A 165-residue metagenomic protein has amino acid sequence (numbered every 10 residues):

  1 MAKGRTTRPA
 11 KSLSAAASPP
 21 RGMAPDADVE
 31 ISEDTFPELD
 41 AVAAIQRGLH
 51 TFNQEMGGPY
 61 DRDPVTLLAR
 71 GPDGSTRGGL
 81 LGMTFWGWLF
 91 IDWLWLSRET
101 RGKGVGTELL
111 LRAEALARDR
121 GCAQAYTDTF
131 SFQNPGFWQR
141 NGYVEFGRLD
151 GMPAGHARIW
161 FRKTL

Functional and structural regions predicted by a protein language model:
A2-P37: Conserved N-terminal entry element of GNAT/NAT acetyltransferase domains
E30, F36, Q46-G58: Helix-loop element at the rim of GNAT/NAT acetyltransferase active sites that forms part of the acceptor-substrate
I45, W138, Y143: Conserved active-site tyrosine of GNAT-family acetyltransferases
Y60, G71, L80-L89, L94: A conserved beta-strand-loop-helix scaffold within acyl/acetyltransferase catalytic domains
M83-D92, R101, P153-R158: A conserved beta-turn-beta hairpin within the catalytic core of GNAT-like acetyltransferases that forms part
G102-A115, R140: Conserved acetyl-CoA-binding loop-helix of GNAT-fold acetyltransferases
A117-S131: Conserved GNAT acetyl-CoA-binding A-motif
Y126-D128, V144-W160: Conserved catalytic-core motifs of GNAT/GCN5-like acyltransferases
